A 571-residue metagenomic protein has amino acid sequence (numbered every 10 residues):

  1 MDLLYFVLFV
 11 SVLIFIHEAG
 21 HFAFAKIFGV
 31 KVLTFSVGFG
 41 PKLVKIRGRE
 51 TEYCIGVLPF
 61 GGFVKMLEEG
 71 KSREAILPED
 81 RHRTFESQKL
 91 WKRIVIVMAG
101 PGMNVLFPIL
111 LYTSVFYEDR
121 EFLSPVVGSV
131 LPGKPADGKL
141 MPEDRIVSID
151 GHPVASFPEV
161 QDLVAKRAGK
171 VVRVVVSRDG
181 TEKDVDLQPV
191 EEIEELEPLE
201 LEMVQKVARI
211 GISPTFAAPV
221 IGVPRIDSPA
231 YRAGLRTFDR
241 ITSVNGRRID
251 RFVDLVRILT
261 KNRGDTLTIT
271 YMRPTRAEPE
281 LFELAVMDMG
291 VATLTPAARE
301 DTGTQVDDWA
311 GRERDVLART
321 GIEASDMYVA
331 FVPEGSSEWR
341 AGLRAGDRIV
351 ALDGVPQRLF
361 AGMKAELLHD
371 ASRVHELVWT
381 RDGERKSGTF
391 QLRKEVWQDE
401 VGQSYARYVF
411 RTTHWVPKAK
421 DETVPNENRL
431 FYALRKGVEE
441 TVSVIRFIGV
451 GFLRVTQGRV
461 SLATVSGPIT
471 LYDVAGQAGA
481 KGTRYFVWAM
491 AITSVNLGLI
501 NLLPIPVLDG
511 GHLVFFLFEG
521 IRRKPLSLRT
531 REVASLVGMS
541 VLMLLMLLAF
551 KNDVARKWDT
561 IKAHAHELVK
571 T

Functional and structural regions predicted by a protein language model:
D2-E79, I500-R522: Small-residue-rich helix-interface/hinge motifs
V10-I16, L462, T493-L499, V537-K551: Hydrophobic transmembrane alpha-helices
F28-L33, D119-P135, M141, R556-E567: Alpha-helical transmembrane signal-anchor/signal-peptide segments
F39, M98, P158-L163, E197-E200 (+5 more regions): Short beta-alpha junctions and helix-cap segments that line functional grooves
R49, F60, P142-R145, T237 (+1 more regions): Short, flexible surface segments
G62-M66, R73-V130, D227, I249-K261 (+3 more regions): Internal alpha-helical transmembrane segments
L67-I76, H82-R83, Q88, G128-E194 (+7 more regions): Juxtamembrane extramembrane loops of integral membrane proteins
D80-W91, Q205-T242, R248, T268 (+5 more regions): Functional transmembrane alpha-helices
